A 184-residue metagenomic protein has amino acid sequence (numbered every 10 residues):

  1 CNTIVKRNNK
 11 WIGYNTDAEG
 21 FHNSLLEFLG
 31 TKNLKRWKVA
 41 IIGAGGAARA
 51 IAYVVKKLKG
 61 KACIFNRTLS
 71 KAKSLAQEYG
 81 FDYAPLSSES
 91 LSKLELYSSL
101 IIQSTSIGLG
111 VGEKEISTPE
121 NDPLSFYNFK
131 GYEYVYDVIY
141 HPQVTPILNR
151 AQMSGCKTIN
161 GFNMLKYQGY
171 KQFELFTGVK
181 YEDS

Functional and structural regions predicted by a protein language model:
C1-T31: Phosphate/diphosphate ligand-binding glycine-rich loop within oxidoreductases
N15, L25, K35-K56, N66: Glycine-rich adenosine-cofactor-binding loop
N23, E27, Y53-K57, Q77 (+2 more regions): Short, well-ordered alpha-helices that flank and scaffold nucleotide-derived cofactor binding pockets
T31-K38, K130-G131: Short helix-loop-beta connector
R36, E133-S184: Adenosine-phosphate binding glycine-rich loop
L58-Y79: NAD(P)-binding Rossmann-fold cofactor-contacting core
D82-T158: Rossmann-like adenosine-cofactor binding region
